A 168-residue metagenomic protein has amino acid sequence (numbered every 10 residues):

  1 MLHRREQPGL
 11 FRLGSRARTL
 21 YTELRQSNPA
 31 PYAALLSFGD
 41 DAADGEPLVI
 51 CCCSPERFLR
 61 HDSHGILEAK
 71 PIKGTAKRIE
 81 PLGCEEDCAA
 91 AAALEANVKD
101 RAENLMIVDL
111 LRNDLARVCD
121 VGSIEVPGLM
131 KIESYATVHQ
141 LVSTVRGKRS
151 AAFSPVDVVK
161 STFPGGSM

Functional and structural regions predicted by a protein language model:
M1-M168: Extended alpha-helical targeting/anchoring segments, especially N-terminal organellar/secretory targeting helices
